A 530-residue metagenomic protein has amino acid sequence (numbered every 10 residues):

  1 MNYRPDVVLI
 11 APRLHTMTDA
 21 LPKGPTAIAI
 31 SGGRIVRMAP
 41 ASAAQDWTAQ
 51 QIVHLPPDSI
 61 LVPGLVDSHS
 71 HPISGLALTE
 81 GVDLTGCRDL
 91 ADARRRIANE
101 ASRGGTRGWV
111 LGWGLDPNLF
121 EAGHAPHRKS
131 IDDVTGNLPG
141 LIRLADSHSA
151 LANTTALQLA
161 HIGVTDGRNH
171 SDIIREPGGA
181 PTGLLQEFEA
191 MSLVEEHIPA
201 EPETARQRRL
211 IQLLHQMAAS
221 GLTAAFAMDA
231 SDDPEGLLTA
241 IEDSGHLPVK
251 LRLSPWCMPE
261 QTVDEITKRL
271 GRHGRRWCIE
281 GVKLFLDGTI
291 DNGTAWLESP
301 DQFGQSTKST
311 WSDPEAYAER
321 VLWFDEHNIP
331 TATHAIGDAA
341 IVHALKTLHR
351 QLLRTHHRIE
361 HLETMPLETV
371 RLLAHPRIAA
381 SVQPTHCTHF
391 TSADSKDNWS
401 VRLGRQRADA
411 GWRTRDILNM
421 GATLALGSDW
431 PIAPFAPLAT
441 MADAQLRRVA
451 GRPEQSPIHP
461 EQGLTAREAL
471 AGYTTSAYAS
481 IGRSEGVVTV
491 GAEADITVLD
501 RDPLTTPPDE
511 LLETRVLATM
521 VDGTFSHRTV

Functional and structural regions predicted by a protein language model:
N2-A11, H15-D264, L284-L322, E326-A340 (+4 more regions): Divalent metal-binding segments
V7-V8, T26-I28, I496-T497, V516-T519: His/acidic/aromatic-lined binding-pocket segments of jelly-roll/cupin-type domains and related regulatory beta-sandwich
H71, R276-T294, I378-T388: Non-cysteine beta-strand/loop elements that form the S-adenosyl-L-methionine
E100, Q216, A479-S480, S526: Short alpha-helical functional segments enriched in proximate histidine and acidic residues
I241-G245, K268-W277, L352, L373-H375: Acidic (Asp/Glu)-rich catalytic clusters
V321-A332, A339-H357, L362, L367-R371 (+2 more regions): His/Asp/Glu-enriched, well-ordered alpha-helical/loop segment that forms or immediately abuts the divalent-metal
P503-E510: Short, Lys/Arg- and Gly-enriched loop/turn segments at beta-strand edges
V516-V530: Short peripheral tails and domain-boundary helices/loops at the edges of structured domains
